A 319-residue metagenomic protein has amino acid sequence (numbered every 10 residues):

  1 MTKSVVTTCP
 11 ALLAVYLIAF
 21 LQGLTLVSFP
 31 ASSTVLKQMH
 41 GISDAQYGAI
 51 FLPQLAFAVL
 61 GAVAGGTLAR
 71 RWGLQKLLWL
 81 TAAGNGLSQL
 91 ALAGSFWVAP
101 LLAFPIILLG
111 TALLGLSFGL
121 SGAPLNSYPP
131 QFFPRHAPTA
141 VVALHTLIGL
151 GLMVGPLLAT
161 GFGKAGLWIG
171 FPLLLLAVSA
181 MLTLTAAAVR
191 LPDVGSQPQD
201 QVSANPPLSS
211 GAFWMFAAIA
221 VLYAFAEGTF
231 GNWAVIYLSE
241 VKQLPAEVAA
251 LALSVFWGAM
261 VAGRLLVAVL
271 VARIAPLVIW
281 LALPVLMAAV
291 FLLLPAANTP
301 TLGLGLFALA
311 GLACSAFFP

Functional and structural regions predicted by a protein language model:
V27, L55-V63, L152-M153, W257-V261 (+1 more regions): Residue-level signature of mid-helix packing/kink "hotspots" within the transmembrane helices of 12-pass Major
F29-P30, G211-S254, G258, A262: Extracytoplasmic gate region of multi-pass secondary transporters
G61-L74, G163, G263-A275: Helix-to-loop junctions at the C-terminal end of transmembrane segments in multipass secondary transporters
A83-L101, L286-N298: C-terminal ends and interior cores of transmembrane alpha-helices in multi-pass membrane transporters/permeases
L102-L120, L302-A316: Hydrophobic core of transmembrane alpha-helices in multi-pass small-molecule transporters, especially MFS/SLC-type
G110-T146: Cytoplasmic helix-loop-helix junction between adjacent transmembrane helices in 12-TM secondary transporters
A143-L191: Helix-loop-helix hairpin linking two adjacent transmembrane segments in secondary transporters
I274-P319: C-terminal transmembrane helical hairpin of 12-TM major facilitator-type secondary transporters
